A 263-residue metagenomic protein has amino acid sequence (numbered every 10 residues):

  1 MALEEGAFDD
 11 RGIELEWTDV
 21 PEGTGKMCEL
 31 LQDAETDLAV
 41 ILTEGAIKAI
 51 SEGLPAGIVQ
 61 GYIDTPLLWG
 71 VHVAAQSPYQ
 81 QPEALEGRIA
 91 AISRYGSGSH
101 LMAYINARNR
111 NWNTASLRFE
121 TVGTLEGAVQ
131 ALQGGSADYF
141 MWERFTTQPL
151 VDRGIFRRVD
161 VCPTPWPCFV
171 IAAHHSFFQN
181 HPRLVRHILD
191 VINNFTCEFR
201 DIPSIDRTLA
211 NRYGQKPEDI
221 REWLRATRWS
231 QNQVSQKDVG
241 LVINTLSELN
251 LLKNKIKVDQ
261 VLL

Functional and structural regions predicted by a protein language model:
M1-E16, K237-L263: N-terminal hydrophobic or amphipathic helices and topogenic motifs
M1-W112, F119-V122, D138-R144, R157-P163: Short, glycine-/small- and polar/acidic-enriched structural segments that line small-molecule recognition paths
A2-E5, R11, L30, A34 (+10 more regions): Structured segments of extracytoplasmic/periplasmic soluble domains in secreted or envelope-associated proteins
E4, G23, M27, G45 (+11 more regions): Stable alpha-helical elements in mature extracytoplasmic
E29-Q32, G123-S136, D219, L224-R225: Long, low-complexity, intrinsically disordered polar/charged segments
Q76-Q80, T114, V129, H175 (+2 more regions): Proline/Glycine/Serine-rich low-complexity intrinsically disordered segments that serve as flexible stalks/linkers
F119-E120, L125-L209: Pocket-lining segment of extracytoplasmic ligand-binding domains
Q179-K253: Secondary-structure end/capping motifs
